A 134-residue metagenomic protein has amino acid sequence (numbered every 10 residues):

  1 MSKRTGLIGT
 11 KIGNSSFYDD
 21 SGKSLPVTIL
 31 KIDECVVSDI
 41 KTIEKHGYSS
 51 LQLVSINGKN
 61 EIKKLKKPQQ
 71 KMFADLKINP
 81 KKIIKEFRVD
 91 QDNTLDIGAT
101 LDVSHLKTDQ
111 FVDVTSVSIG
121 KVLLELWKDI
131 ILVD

Functional and structural regions predicted by a protein language model:
M1-D134: Extended basic (Lys/Arg/His-rich) segments that typically form rRNA-contacting surfaces in ribosomal proteins
